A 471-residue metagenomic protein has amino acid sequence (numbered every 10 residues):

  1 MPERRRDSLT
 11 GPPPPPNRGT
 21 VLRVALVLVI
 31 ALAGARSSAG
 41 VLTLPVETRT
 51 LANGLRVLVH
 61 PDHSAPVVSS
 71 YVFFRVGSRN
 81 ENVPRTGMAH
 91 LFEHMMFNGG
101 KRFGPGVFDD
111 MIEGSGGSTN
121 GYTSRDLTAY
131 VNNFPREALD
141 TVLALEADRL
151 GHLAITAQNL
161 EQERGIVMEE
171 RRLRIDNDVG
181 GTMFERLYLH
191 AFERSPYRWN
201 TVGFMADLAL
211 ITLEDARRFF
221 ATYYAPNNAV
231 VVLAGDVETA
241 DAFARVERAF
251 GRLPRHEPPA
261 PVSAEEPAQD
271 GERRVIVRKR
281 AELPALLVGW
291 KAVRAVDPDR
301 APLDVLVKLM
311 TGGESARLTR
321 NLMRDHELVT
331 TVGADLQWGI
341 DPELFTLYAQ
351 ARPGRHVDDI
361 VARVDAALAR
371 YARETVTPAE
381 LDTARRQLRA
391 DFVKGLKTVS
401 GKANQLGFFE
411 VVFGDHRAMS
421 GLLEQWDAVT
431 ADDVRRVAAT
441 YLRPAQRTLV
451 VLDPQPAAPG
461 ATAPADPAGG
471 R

Functional and structural regions predicted by a protein language model:
R4-A25: Bacterial N-terminal signal peptides that target proteins for export
R23-A33: Bacterial N-terminal signal peptides
S37-G40: Boundary at the C-terminal end of the N-terminal hydrophobic targeting segment
T43-P45: Short, small/polar residue-rich loop motifs at catalytic or cofactor-binding pockets
T50, V107-P258, I276, L286 (+2 more regions): Charge-rich, well-structured scaffold segments of protease-associated domains
G54, H63-M111, P298-M310, L318-R320: Active/ligand-binding-proximal structured segments within catalytic/core domains that scaffold catalytic residues
P61-S64, E282, G469: Peptidyl-prolyl cis-trans isomerase
R172, L189, P258-S315: His/Glu-based metal-binding/catalytic segments typifying zinc-dependent metallopeptidases
